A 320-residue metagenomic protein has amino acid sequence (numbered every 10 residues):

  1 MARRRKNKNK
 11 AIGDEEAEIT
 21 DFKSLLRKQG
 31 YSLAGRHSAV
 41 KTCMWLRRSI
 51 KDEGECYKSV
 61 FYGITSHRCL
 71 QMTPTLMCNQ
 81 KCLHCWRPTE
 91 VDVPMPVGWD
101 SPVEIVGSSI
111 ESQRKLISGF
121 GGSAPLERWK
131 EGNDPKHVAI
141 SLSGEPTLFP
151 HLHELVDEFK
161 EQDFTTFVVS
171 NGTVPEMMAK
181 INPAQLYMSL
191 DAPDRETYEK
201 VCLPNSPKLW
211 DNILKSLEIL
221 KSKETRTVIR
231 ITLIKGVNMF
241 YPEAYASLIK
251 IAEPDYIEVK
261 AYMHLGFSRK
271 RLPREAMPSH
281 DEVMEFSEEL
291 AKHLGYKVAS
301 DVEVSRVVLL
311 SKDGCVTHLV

Functional and structural regions predicted by a protein language model:
M1-L76, Q80-H84, P88-E111, K115: Flexible, acidic/Gly-rich N-terminal and inter-domain linker regions that tether and position cofactor-handling modules
V60-F61, W129, E218, V298-A299: Beta-strand elements of modular eukaryotic interaction domains
F61-I64, L116-P125, E131: Surface-exposed helical/coil interface segments that assemble multiprotein signaling complexes
H67, N133-P135, V302-R306: Short Gly/Ser/Thr- and Asp/Glu-enriched loop/turn motifs at secondary-structure junctions
T75, S143, S311-D313: Structured loops at beta-to-helix junctions and adjacent beta-edge loops in soluble globular domains
M77-K81, R195, H264, T317: Short, acidic Gly/Pro/Ser/Thr-rich loop/turn segments
S123-D281, E285, E289: Conserved AdoMet/S-adenosylmethionine-binding subsite of the radical SAM
D281-V320: C-terminal accessory regions of radical SAM enzymes
